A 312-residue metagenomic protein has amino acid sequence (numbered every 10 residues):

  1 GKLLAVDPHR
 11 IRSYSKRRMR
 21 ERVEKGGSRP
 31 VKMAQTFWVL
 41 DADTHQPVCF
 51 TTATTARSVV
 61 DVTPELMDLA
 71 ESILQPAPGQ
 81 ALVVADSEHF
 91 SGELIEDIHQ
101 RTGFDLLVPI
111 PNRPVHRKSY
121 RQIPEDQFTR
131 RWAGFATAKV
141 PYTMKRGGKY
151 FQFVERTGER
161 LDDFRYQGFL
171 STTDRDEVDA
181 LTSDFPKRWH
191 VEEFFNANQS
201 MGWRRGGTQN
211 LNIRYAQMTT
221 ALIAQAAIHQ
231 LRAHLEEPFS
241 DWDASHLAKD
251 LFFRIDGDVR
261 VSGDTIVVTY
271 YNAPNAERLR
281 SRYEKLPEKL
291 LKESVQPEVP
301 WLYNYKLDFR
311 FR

Functional and structural regions predicted by a protein language model:
G1-L40: Active-site-proximal, Lys/Arg-enriched surface segment that forms a nucleic-acid-binding/basic interface patch
K2-I11, H45, Q80-F90, L106 (+4 more regions): Short, conserved catalytic/metal-binding motifs centered on acidic residues
R12-Y14, R57-S58, H89-E93, P114-R117 (+4 more regions): Flexible loop/turn segments at secondary-structure boundaries
G26-Q75: Electropositive, glycine- and tryptophan-enriched low-complexity nucleic-acid-binding patches
R57-V115: Domain-level cores of phosphate- or acyl-group-handling catalytic modules
E96, Q100-S200, E288-R312: An anionic, glycine-rich sequence signature occurring as long contiguous blocks
A133-F135, A224-R312: A short, flexible helix-boundary coil/loop motif
E177-D184, S200-Y215, R232-D243: Short, solvent-exposed helix-loop connector elements
